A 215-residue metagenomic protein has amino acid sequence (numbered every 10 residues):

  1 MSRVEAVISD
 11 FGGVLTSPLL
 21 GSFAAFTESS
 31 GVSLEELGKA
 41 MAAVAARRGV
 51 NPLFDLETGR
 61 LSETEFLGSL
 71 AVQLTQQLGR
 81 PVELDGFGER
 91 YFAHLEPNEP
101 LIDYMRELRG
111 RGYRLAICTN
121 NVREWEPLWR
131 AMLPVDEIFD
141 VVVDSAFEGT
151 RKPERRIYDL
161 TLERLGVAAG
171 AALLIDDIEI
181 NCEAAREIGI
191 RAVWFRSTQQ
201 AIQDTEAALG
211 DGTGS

Functional and structural regions predicted by a protein language model:
M1-E5, S9, V122-R123, P127-S215: Asp-based, Mg2+/Mn2+-dependent phosphohydrolase catalytic module
S2-I102, G110, A207: N-terminal helical cap/lid subdomain that shapes the substrate entry/recognition surface in HAD-like hydrolases
D10-G13, G59, L108, I117 (+2 more regions): Generic structural signal for small/hydrophobic residues in well-ordered secondary structure, especially within
R60-L61, Y113, F147, G166: Residue-level recognition of short, well-ordered coil/turn positions that link secondary-structure elements
Y91-E96, N120-N121, T150: Short, flexible loop segments at the rims of nucleotide/cofactor-binding pockets, characterized by
G110-G112, G189: Glycine-centered short loops/turns at secondary-structure junctions
